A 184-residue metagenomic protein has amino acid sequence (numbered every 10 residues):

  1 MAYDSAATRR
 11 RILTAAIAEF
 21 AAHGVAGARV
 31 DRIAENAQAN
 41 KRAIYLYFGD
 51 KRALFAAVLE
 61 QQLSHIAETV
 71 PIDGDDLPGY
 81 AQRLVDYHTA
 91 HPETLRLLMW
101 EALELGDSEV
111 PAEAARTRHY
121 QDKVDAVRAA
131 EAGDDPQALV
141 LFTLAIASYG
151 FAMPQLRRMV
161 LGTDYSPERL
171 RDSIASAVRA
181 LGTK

Functional and structural regions predicted by a protein language model:
M1-A7: N-terminal intrinsically disordered/low-complexity leader segments
R11, A15-A53, A57: Helix-turn-helix
T14, G74-L103, Q137-L144, D172-R179: Amphipathic alpha-helical segments that line or abut small-molecule/effector binding pockets and mediate allosteric
A22, A56-R83, Y120-A126: Amphipathic alpha-helical linker/stalk segments
K51, V58, Q62, H91 (+2 more regions): Hydrophobic/aromatic residues within well-ordered alpha-helical segments
A67, P71, G106-L141, E168 (+1 more regions): Amphipathic alpha-helical packing segments from all-alpha helical-bundle domains
D86, A90, Q121-A130, G150-K184: C-terminal peripheral helix-coil segments that are non-catalytic and often amphipathic
H88-A114, M153-L161: Amphipathic alpha-helical segments used for helix-helix packing
